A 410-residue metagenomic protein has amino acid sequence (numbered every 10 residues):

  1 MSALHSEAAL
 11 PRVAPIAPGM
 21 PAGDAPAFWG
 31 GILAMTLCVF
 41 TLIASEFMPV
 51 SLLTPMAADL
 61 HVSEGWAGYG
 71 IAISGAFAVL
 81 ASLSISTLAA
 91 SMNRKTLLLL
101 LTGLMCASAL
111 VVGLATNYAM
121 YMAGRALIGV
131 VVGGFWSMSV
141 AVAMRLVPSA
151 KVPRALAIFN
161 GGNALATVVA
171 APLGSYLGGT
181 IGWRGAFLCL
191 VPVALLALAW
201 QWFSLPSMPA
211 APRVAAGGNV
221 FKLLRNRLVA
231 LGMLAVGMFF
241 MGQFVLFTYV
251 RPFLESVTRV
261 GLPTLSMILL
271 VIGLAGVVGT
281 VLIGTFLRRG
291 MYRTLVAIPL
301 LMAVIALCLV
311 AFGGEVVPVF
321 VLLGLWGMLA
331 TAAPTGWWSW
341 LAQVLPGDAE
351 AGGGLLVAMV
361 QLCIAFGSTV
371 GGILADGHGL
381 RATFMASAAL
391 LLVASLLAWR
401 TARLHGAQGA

Functional and structural regions predicted by a protein language model:
H61, N93, L114-M120, R259 (+1 more regions): Helix-breaking motifs and short loop linkers at transmembrane-helix boundaries and internal kinks in secondary membrane
L80-T116: Conserved MFS/SLC helix-loop-helix module at the cytosolic interface between two early adjacent transmembrane helices
A81-N93, G279-M291, A375-D376: Helix-to-loop junctions at the C-terminal end of transmembrane segments in multipass secondary transporters
S108, A119-I128, V317-L325: Paired small-residue
M120, S149-F203: Helix-loop-helix hairpin linking two adjacent transmembrane segments in secondary transporters
G124-G162: Cytoplasmic helix-loop-helix junction between adjacent transmembrane helices in 12-TM secondary transporters
V191-A211, L397-A402: C-terminal membrane-cytosol helix-exit motif in multi-pass small-molecule transporters
R293-W337: C-terminal transmembrane helical hairpin of 12-TM major facilitator-type secondary transporters
